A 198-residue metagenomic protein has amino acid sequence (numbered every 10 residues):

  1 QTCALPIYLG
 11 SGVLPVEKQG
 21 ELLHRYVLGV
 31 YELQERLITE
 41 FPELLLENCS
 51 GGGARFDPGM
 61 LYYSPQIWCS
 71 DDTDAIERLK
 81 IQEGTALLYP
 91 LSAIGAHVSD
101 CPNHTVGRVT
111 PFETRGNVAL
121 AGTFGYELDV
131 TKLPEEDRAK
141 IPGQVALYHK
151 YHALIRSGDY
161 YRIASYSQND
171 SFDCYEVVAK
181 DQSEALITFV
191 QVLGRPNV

Functional and structural regions predicted by a protein language model:
T2-L5: Short, small-residue-biased leader/transition segments that mark boundaries at the very start of proteins
L9-S11, P58, L128-D129, P196-N197: Extended hydrophobic-aromatic, low-complexity segments
S11-Y26: Glycine-rich tight-turn/loop motif centered on a GG-T
H24-T131: Glycan-recognition surfaces
Y31-I38, V145, H149, T188: Generic hydrophobic alpha-helical scaffold/packing signal
P111-S165: Catalytic cores of secreted or luminal carbohydrate-active enzymes
S167-V198: Carbohydrate-binding surface patches
